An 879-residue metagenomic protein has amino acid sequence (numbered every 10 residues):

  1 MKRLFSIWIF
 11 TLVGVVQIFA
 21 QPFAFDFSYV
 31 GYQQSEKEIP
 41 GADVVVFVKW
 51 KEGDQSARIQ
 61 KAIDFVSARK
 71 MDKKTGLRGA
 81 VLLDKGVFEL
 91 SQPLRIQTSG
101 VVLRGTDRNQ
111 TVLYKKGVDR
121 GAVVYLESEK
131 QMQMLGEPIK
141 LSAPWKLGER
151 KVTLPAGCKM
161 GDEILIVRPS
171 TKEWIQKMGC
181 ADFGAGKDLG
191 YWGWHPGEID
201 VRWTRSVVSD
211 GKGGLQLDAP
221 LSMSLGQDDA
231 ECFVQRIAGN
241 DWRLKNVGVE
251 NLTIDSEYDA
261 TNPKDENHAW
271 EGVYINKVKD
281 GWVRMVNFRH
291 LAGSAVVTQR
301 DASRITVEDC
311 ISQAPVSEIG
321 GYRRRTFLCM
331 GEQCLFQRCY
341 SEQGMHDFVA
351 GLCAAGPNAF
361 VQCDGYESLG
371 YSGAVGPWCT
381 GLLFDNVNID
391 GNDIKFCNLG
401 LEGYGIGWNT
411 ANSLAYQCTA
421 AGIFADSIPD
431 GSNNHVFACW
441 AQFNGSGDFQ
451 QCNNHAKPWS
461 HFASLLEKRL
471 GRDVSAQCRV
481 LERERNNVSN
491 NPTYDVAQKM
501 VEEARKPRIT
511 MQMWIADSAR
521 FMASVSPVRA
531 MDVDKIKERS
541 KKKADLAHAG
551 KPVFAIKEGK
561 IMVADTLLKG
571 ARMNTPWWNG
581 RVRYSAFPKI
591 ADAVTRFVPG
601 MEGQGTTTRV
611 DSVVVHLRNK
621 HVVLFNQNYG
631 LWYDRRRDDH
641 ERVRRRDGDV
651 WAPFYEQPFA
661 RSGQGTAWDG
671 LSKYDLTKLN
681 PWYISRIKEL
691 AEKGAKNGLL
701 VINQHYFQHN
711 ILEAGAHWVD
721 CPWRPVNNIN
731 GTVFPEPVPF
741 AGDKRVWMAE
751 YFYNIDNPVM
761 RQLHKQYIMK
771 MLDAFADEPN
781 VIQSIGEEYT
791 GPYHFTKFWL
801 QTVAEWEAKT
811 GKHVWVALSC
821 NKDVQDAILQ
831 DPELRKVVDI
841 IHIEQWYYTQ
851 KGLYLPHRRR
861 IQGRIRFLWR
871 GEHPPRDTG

Functional and structural regions predicted by a protein language model:
R3, L12, I18-N262, V436-R539: Extracellular "leader-to-stem" segments immediately downstream of a signal peptide or signal-anchor in secreted/lumenal
A20-Y29, V44-F47, K51-Q55, V87-F88 (+1 more regions): Mature N-terminal, pre-catalytic/accessory segment of carbohydrate-active enzymes
P93-Q97, N109-S128, T153, I237-W242 (+8 more regions): Glycine-rich beta-solenoid repeat tracts in large extracellular/virion proteins
G100, N109, K245-S256, K279-H290 (+7 more regions): Right-handed parallel beta-helix
S170-T204, V208-D210, E250-L335, F348: Right-handed parallel beta-helix
C379-N388, G403-L465: C-terminal, active-site-flanking charged/polar segments
D385, L401-I423, S427, E807 (+1 more regions): Catalytic-core region of carbohydrate-active enzymes that cleave or remodel glycosidic bonds
I556-I828, E833-I840, K851, R858-R859: Active-site mouth of glycoside hydrolases
